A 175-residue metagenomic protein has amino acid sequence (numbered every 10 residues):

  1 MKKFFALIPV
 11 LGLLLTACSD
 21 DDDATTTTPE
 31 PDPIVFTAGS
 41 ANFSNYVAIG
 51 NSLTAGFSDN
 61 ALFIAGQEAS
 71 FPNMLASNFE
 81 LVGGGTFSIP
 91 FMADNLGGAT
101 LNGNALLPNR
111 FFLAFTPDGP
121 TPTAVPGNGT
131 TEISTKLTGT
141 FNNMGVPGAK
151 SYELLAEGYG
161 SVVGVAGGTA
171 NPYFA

Functional and structural regions predicted by a protein language model:
K2, G12-N42: Bacterial Sec-dependent N-terminal signal peptides
F5-P9: Sec-dependent signal peptide hydrophobic core
L13, A61-L62: Single-residue recognition of alpha-helix boundary sites
N42-N45, G83: Loop/turn elements at helix/coil->beta-strand transitions in domains of secreted/extracellular proteins
S44-N60: Catalytic nucleophile-elbow at a beta strand-turn-alpha helix junction centered on a G-D-S/GDSL motif, marking
L62-A175: Conserved SGNH/GDSL esterase-like catalytic core that processes O-acyl groups on lipids and polysaccharides
